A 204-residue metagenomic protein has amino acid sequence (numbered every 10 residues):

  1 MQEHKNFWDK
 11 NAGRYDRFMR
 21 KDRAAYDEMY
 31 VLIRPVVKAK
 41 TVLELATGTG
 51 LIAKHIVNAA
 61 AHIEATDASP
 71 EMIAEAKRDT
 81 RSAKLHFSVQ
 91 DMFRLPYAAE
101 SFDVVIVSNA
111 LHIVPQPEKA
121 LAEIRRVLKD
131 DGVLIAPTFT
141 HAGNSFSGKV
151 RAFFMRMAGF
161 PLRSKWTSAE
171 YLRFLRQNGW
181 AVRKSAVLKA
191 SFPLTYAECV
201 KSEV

Functional and structural regions predicted by a protein language model:
M1-V37, L51, H55, E75 (+6 more regions): Conserved class I S-adenosyl-L-methionine
Q2, F18-D22, I135-N178, R183-P193: C-terminal alpha-helical "lid/dimerization" subdomain adjacent to the S-adenosyl-L-methionine
A39, F102-D103: Local beta-strand N-terminus motif with an aromatic residue
L43, T47-R94: Class I SAM-dependent methyltransferase SAM/SAH-binding core
I106: A conserved beta-strand element that flanks and buttresses the S-adenosyl-L-methionine
N109-A110: Short catalytic micro-motifs in class I SAM-dependent methyltransferases
E118-D130: A short glycine-rich, Lys/Arg-flanked "PGG" loop and its adjoining helix->strand segment in the class I
A197-V204: C-terminal lobe and adjacent flexible extensions of AdoMet/dcAdoMet transferase-like proteins
